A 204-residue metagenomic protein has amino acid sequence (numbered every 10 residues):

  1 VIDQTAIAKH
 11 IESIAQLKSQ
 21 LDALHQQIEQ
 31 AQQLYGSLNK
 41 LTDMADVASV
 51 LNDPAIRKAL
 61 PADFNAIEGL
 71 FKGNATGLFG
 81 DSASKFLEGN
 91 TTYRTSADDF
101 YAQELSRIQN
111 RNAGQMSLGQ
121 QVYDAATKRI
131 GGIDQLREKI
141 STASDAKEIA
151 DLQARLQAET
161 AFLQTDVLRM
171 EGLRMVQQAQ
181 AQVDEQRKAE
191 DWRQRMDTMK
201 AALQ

Functional and structural regions predicted by a protein language model:
T5-I7: Short acidic, Gly/Ser-rich segments with clustered Asp/Glu that frequently serve as metal-coordination loops in enzyme
K9-D53: N-terminal, post-signal-peptide region of Sec/Tat-exported proteins
E12-A15, S19-D22, E29, N65 (+6 more regions): Generic structural signal for well-ordered, non-transmembrane alpha-helical segments in soluble/cytosolic regions
K40-R137, A146, Q186-Q204: Charged heptad-repeat coiled-coil "stalk" segments of single-pass membrane proteins that scaffold or bridge
D134-Q204: Long amphipathic all-alpha helical oligomerization modules
